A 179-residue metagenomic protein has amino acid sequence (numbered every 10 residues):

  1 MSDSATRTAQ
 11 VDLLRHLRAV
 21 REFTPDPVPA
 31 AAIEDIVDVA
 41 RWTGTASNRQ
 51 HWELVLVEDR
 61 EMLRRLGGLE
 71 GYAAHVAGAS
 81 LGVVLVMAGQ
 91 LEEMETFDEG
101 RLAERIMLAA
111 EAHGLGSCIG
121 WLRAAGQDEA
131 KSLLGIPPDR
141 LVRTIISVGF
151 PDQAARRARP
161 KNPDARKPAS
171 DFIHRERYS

Functional and structural regions predicted by a protein language model:
M1-S179: Acidic, surface-exposed loops and disordered segments
